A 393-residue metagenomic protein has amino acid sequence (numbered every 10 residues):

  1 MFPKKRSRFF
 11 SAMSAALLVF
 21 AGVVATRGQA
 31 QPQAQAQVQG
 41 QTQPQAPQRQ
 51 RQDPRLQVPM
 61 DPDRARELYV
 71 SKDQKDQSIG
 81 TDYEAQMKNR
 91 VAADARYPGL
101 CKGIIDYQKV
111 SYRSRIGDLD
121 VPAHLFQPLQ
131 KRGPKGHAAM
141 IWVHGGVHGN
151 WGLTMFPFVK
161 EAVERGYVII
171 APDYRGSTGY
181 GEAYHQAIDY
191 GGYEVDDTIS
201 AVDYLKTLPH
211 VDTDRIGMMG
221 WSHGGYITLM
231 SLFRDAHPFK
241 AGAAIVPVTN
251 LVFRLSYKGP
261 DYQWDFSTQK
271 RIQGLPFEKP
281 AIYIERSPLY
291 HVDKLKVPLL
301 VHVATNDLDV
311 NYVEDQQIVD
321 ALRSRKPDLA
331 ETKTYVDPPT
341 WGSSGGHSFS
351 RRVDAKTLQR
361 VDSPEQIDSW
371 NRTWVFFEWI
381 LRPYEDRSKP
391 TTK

Functional and structural regions predicted by a protein language model:
P47-L129: Non-catalytic accessory segments flanking enzyme active sites
G99-P122, F126-D214, M219-S222, S256 (+2 more regions): Cap/lid segment of the alpha/beta-hydrolase catalytic domain
L119, A241, P247-H291, V297: Mobile cap/lid helix-loop segments that gate and shape the active-site cleft of serine hydrolases
M218-G220, I245, H302: Short beta-strand immediately N-terminal to the catalytic nucleophile in serine-hydrolase-like folds
G225-H237: Short glycine-enriched nucleophile-adjacent loop and the immediately C-terminal alpha-helix near the catalytic center
L295, V301-V303, D307: Short beta-strand/loop motif that positions the catalytic acidic residue of the alpha/beta-hydrolase fold
L308-Q317: Conserved alpha/beta-hydrolase "acid-adjacent" motif
Q316, P327-K393: C-terminal catalytic histidine-bearing segment of alpha/beta-hydrolase fold enzymes
